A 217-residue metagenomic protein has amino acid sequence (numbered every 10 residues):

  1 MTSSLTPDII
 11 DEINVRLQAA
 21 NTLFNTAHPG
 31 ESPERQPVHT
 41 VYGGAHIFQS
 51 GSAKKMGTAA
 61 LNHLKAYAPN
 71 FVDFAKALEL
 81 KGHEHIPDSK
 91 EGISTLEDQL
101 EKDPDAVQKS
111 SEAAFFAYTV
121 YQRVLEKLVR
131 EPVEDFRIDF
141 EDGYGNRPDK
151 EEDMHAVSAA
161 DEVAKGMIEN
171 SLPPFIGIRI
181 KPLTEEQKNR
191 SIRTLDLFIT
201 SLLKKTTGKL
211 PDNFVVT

Functional and structural regions predicted by a protein language model:
M1-F214: Alpha/beta catalytic barrel-like cores
